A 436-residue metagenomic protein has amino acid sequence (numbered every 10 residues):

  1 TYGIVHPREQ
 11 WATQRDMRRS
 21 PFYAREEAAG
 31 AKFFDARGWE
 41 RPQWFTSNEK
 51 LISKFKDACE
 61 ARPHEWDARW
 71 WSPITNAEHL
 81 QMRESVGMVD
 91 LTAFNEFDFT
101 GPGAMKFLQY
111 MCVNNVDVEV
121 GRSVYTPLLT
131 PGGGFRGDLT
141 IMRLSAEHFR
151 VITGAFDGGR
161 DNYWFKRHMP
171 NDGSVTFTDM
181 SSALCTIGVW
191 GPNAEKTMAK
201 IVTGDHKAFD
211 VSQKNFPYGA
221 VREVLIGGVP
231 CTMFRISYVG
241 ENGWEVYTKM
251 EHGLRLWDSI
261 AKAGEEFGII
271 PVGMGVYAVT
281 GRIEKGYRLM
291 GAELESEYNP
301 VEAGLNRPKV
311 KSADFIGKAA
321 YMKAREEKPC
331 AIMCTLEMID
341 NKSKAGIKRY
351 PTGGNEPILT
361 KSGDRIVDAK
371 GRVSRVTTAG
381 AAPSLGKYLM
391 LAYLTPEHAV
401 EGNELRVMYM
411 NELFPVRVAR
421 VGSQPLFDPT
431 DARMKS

Functional and structural regions predicted by a protein language model:
T1-S436: Glycine/proline-enriched, intrinsically flexible loops and inter-domain linkers
